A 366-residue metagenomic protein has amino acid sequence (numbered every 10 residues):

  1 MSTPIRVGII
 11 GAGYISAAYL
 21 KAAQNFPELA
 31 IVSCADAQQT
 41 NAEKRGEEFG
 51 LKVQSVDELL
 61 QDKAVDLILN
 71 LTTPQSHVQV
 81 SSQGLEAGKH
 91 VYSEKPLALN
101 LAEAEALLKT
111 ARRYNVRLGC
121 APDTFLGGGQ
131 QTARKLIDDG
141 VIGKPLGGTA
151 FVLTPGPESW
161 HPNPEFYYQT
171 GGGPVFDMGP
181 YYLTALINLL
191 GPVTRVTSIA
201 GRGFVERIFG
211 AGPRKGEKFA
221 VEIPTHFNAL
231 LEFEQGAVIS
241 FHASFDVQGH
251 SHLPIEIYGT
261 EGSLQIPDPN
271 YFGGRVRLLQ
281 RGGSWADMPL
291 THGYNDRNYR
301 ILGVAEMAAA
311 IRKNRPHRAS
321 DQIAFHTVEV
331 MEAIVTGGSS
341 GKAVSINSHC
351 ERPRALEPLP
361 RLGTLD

Functional and structural regions predicted by a protein language model:
M1-F49: N-terminal Rossmann-like dinucleotide-binding module
L29-S33, D287-L290, A309-T327: Glycine- and charged-residue-rich phosphate/anionic-cofactor binding loop of Rossmann-like
A37, G293-V304: Active-site loop of classical SDR/Rossmann-like NAD(P)-dependent oxidoreductases, centered on the catalytic Tyr-X3-Lys
K52-K63: Short acidic low-complexity segments
L67, T73-P74, V78-F125, G140: Beta-strand-loop-alpha-helix segment that lines the small-molecule cofactor/substrate pocket of alpha/beta enzymes
V116, G143-G147, G337-D366: C-terminal capping/lid region of NAD(P)-dependent oxidoreductase domains
T124-A220, G341: Predominantly a Rossmann-like dinucleotide-binding segment in NAD(P)-dependent oxidoreductases
T184-R275, I301-H317, M331-A333, H349-D366: Contiguous beta-strand/loop segments that form the cofactor/metal-binding neighborhood of enzyme cores
